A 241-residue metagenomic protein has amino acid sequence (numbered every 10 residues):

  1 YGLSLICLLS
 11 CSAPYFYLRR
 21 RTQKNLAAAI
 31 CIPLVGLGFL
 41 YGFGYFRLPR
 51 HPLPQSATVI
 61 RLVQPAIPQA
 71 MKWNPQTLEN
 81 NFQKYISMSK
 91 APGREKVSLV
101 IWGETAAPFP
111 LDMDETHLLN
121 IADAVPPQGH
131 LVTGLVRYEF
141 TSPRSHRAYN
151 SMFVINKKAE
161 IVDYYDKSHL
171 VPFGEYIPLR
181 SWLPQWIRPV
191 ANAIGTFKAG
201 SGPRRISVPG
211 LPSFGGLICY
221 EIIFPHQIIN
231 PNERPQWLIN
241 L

Functional and structural regions predicted by a protein language model:
Y1-L241: Enzyme catalytic cores with a strong preference for nitrogen-chemistry domains
